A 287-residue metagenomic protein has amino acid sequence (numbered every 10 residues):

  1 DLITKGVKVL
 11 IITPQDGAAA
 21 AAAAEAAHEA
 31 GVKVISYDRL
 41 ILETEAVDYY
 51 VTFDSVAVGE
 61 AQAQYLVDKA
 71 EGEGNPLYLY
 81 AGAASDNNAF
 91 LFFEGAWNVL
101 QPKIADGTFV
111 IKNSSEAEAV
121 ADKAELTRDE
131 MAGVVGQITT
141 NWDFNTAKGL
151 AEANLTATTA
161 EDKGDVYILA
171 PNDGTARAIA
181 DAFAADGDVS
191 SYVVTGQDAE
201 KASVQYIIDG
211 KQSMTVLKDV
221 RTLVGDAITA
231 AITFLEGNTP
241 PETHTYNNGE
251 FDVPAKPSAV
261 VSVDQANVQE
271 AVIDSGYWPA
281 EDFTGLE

Functional and structural regions predicted by a protein language model:
D1-E287: A residue-level marker of the well-folded mature domains of exported/periplasmic proteins
